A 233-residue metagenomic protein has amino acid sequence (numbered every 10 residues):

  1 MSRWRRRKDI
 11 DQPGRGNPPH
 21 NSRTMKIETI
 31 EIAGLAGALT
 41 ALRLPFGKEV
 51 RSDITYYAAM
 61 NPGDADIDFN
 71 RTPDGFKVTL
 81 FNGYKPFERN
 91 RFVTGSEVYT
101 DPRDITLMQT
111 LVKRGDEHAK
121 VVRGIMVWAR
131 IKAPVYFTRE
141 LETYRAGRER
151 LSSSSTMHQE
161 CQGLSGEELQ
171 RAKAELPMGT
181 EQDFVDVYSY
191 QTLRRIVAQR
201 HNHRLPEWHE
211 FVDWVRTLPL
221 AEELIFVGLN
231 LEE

Functional and structural regions predicted by a protein language model:
R3-R7, P13-E233: Family-specific signature for flavin-dependent thymidylate synthase
